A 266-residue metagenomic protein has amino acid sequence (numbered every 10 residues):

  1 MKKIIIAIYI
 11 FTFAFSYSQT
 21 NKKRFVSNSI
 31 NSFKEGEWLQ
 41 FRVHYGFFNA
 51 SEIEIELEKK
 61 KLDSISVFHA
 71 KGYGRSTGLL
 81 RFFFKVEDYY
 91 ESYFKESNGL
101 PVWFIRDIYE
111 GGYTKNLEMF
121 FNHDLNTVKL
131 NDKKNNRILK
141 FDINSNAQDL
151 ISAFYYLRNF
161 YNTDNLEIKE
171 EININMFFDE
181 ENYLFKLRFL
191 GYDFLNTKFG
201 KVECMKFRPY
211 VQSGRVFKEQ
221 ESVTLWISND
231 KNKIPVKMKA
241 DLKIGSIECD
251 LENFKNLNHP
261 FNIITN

Functional and structural regions predicted by a protein language model:
I4-F13: Sec-dependent N-terminal signal peptides
F15-S18: Sec/Tat signal peptide C-region and signal peptidase I cleavage site
T20-H123, T163-N266: Acidic, serine/threonine-rich low-complexity disordered tracts
L117-Y161: Hydrophobic, well-structured mid-protein blocks that either form specific transmembrane helices
